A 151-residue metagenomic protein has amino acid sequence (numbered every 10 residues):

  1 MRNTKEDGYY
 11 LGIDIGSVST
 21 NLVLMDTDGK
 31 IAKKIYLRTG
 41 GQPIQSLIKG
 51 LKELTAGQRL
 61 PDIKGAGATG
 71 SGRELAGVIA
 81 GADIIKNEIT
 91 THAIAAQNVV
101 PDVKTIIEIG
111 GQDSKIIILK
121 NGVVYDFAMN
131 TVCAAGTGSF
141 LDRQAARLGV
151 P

Functional and structural regions predicted by a protein language model:
R2-D28, V103-K120: Gly/Thr-rich phosphate-binding beta-strand-loop-beta motif of the actin/hexokinase/Hsp70
D7-Q45, K49, F127, T131: Short glycine-rich, Thr/Ser-proximal phosphate-binding strand/loop in the N-terminal lobe of ATP-dependent enzymes
L24-D26, G77-G81, I116-G122, A128-N130 (+1 more regions): Short acidic, glycine/serine/threonine-rich loops at helix termini
I35-T39, T55-I89, Y125-F127: Short beta-strand-loop/turn "lid" adjacent to the catalytic site in phosphate-handling enzymes
P43, N121-P151: Glycine-rich phosphate-binding loop plus the immediately following alpha-helix
S46-K49, E53, L75, A95-N98 (+2 more regions): Alpha-helical scaffold segments in soluble metabolic enzymes
E53-G57, V99, V103-I106, R147-P151: Change "in soluble alpha/beta enzymes" to "in soluble alpha/beta proteins
K86-I107: Active-site cofactor/substrate anionic-group-binding motifs, chiefly glycine- and Lys/Arg-rich phosphate-binding loops
